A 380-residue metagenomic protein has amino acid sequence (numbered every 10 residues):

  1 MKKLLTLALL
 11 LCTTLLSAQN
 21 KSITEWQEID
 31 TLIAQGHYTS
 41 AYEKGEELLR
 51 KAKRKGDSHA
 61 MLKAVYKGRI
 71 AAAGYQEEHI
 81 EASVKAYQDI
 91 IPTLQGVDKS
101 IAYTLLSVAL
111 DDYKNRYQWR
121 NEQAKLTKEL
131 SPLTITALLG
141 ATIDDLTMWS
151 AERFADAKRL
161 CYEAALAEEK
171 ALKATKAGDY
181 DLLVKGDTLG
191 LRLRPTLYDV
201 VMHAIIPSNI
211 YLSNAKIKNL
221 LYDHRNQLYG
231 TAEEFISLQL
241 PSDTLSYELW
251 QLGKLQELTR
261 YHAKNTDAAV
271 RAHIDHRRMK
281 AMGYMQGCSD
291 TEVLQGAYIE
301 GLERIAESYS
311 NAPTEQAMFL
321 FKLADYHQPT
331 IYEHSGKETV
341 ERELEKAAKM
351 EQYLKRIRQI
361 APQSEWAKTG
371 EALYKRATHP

Functional and structural regions predicted by a protein language model:
M1-T24: Bacterial Sec-dependent N-terminal signal peptides
S22-P380: Extracytoplasmic/secretory-pathway proteins
